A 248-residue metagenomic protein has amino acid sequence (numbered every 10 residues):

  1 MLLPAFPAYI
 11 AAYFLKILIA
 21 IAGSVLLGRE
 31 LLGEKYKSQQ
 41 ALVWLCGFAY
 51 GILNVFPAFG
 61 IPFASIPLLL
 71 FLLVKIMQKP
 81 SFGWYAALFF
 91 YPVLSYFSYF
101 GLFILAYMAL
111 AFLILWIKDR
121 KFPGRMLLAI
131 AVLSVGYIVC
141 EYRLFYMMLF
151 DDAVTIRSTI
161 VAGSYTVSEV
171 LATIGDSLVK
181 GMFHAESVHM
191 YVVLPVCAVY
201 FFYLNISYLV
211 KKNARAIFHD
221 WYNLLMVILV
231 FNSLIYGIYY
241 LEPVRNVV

Functional and structural regions predicted by a protein language model:
M1, I61, L94-V248: Transmembrane catalytic cores of multi-pass membrane glycosyltransferases and polysaccharide-assembly enzymes
L2-A22: Loop-to-helix entry region of an early transmembrane alpha helix in multi-pass inner-membrane enzymes
K16, A20-L53, N205, A216-L241: Carboxylate/His-rich catalytic cores and anion/metal-binding grooves
L18-L31, S38-K118, M126-M148: Membrane-embedded helix bundles of polyisoprenyl
